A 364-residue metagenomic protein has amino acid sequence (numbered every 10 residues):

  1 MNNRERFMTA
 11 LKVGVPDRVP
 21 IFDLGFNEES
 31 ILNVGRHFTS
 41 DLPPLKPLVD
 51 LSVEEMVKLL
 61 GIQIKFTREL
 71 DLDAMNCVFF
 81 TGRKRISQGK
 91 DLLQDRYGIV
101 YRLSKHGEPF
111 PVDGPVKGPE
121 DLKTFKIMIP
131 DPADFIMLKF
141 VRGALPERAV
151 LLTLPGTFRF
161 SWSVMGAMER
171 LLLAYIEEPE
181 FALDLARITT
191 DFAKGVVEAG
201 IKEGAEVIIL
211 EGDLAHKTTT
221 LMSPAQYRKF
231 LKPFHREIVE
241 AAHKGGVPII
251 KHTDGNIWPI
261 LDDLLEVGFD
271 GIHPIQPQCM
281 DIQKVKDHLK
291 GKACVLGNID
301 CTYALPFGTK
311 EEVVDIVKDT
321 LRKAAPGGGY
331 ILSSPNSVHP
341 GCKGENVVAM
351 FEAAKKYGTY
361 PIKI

Functional and structural regions predicted by a protein language model:
M1-D50, M56, Q94, V100-F110 (+1 more regions): Active-site loop segments of alpha/beta catalytic cores
L59-V78, I201-E203: Catalytic domains of carbohydrate-active enzymes, especially glycoside hydrolases
L60-I64, K90, F135: Generic internal hydrophobic packing segments that stabilize the cores of diverse globular domains
I64, T81-R83, T320: Short linear loop/turn motifs
A74-D91: Short acidic, Pro/Gly- and aromatic-enriched capping/linker segments at domain boundaries
V112-G114: Charge-rich, intrinsically disordered regulatory segments
